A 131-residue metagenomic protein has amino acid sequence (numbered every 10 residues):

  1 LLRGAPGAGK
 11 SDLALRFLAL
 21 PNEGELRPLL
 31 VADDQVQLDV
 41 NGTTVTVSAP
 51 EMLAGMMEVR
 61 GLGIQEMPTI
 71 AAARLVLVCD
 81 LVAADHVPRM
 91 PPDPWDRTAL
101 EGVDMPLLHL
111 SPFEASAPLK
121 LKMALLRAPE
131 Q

Functional and structural regions predicted by a protein language model:
L1, L29-V31, H109: Short, conserved beta-strand segments within well-ordered enzyme catalytic domains that often line or immediately flank
L1-E23: Glycine-rich phosphate-binding P-loop
G7, V59-G61, L100: Short glycine/serine/threonine-biased micro-segments
K10, G55-M56, E114-S116: A short local loop/turn or secondary-structure capping micro-motif enriched for an aromatic residue
E23-L81: Conserved nucleotide-sensing/catalytic segment adjacent to the nucleotide-binding pocket in NTP-handling enzymes
A71-Q131: Conserved NTP phosphate-binding and transfer environment spanning the P-loop NTPase/kinase superfamily
